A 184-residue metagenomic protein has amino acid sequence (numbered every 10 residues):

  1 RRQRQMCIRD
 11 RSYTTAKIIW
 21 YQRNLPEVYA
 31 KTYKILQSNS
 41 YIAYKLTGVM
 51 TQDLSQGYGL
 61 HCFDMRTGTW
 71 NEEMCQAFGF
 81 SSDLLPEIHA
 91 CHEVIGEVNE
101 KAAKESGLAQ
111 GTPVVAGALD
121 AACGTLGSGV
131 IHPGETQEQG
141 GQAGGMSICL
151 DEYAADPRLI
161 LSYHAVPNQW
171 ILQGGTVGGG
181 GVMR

Functional and structural regions predicted by a protein language model:
R1: N-terminal, positively charged nucleic-acid-binding surface of large information/translation enzymes
Q5, R9-M50, Q56, H61-G79 (+3 more regions): Active-site core segments that coordinate phosphate-bearing ligands/cofactors across diverse enzyme families
D83: Catalytic pocket of metal/acid-base enzymes, prominently hydrolases
P86: Glycine-rich phosphate/pyrophosphate-binding loops and their adjacent beta-strand/loop elements at enzyme active sites
